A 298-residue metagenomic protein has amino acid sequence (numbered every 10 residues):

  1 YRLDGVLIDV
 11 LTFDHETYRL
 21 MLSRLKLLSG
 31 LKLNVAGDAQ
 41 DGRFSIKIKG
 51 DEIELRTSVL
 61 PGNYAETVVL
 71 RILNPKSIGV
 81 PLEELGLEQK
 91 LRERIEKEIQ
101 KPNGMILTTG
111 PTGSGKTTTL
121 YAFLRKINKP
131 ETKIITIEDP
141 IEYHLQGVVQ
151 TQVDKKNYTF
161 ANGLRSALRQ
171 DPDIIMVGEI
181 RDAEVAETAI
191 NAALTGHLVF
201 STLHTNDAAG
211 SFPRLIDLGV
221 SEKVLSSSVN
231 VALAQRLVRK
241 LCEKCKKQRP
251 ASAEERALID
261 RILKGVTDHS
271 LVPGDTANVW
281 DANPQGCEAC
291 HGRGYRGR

Functional and structural regions predicted by a protein language model:
Y1-R298: Short, flexible helix-loop junctions that flank or precede catalytic/ligand sites
